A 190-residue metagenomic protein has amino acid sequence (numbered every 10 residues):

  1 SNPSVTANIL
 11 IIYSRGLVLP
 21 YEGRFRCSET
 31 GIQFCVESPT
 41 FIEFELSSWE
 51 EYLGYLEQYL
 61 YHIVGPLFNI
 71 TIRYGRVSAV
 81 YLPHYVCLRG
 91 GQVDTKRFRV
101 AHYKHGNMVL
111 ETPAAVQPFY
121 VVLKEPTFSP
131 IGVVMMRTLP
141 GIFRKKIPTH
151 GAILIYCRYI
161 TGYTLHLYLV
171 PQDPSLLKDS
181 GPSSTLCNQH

Functional and structural regions predicted by a protein language model:
S1-R97, H102-H190: A structural signal for beta-rich interaction modules in eukaryotic proteins
